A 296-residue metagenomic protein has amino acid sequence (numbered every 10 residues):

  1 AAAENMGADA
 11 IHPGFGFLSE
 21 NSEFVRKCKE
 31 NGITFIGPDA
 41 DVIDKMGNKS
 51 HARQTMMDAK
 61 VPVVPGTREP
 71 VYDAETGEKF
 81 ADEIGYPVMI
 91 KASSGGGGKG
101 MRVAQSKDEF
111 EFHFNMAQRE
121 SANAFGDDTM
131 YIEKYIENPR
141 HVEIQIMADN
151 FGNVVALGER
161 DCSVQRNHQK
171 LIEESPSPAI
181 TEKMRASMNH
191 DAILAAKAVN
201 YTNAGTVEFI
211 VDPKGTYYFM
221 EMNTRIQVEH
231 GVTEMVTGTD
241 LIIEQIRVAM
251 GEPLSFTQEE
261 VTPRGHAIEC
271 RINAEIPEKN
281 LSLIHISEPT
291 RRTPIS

Functional and structural regions predicted by a protein language model:
A1-V207, V211-H230: N-terminal beta-alpha lobe that positions the nucleotide/phosphoryl donor in ATP/NTP-coupled carboxylate activation
M188, M235-G238, V261-P263: Active-site-proximal structural scaffolding
Q227-D240: ATP-dependent carboxylate-activation loops
V248-L254: Adenylate-forming
T257-L283: A glycine-rich beta-turn/hairpin centered on an aromatic-Pro dipeptide
I284-S296: Single conserved hydrophobic/aromatic residue that forms the stacking wall/gate of nucleotide- or nucleobase-binding
